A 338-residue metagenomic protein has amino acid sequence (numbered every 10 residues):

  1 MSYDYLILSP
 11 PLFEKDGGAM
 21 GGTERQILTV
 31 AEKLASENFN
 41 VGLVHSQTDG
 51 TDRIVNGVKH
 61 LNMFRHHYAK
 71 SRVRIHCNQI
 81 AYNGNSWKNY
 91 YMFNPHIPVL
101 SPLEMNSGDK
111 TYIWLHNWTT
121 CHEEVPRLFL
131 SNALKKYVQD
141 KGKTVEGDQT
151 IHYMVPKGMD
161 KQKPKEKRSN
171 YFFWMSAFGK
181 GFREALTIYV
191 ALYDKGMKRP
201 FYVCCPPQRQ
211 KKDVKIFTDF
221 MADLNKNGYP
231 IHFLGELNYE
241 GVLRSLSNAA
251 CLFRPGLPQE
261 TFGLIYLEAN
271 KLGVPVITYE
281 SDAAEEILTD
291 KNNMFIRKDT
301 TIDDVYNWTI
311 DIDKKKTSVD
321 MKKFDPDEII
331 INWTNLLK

Functional and structural regions predicted by a protein language model:
T119-G147: A short, active-site helix/loop in glycosyltransferases that binds the activated sugar's phosphate group
P164-K180, L186-V190, Y202: Conserved donor-binding/catalytic core segment of Leloir-type glycosyltransferases
K215-L237: Nucleotide-activated donor-binding/catalytic signature segment of Leloir-type glycosyltransferases, i.e., the conserved
L243, Y266-K271, E285-E286: Short alpha-helical segment that forms part of, or immediately flanks, the ligand-binding pocket in carbohydrate-active
S247-T261: Acidic donor-binding loop of glycosyltransferase active sites
P275-T278: Short hydrophobic beta-strand element within catalytic cores of glycosyltransferases and related nucleotide-activated
E280-I296: Short acidic/histidine- and often glycine-rich active-site loop of Leloir-type glycosyltransferases that engages
T300-D303, I310-K338: A charged, aromatic-enriched C-terminal amphipathic alpha-helix characteristic of glycosyltransferases across folds
